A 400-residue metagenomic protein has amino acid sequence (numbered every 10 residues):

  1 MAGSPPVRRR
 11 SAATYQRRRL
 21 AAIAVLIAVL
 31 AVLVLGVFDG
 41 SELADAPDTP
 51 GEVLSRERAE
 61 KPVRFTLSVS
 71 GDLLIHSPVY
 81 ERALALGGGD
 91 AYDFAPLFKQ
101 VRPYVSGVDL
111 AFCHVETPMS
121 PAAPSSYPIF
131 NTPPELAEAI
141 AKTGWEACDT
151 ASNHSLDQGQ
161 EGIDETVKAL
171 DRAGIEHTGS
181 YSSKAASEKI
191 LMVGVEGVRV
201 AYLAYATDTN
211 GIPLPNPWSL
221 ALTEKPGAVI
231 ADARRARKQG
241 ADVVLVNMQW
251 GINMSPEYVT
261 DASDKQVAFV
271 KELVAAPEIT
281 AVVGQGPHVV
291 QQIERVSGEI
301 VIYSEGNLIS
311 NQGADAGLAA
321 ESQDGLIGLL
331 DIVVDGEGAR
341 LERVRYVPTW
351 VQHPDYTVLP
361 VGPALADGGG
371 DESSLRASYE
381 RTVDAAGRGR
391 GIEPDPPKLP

Functional and structural regions predicted by a protein language model:
A2-R10, R17-P400: Acidic, metal/ion-coordinating pockets
